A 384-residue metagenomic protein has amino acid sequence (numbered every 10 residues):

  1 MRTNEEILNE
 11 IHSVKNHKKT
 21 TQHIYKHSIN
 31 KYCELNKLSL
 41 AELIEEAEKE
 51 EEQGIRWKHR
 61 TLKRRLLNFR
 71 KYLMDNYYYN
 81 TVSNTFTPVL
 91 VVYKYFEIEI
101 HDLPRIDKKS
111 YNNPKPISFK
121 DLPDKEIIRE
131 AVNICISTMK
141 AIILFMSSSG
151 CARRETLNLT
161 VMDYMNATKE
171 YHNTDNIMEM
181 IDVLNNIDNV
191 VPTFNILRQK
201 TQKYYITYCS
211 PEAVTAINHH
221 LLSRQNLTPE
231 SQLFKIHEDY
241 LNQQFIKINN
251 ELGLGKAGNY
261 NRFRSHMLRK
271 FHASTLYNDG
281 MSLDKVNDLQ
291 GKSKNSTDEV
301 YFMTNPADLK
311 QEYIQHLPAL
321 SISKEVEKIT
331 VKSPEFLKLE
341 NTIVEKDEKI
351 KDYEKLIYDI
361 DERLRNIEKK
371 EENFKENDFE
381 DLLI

Functional and structural regions predicted by a protein language model:
E5-T20, K26-K115, Q225: N-terminal core-binding DNA-recognition domain of tyrosine recombinases/integrases
H59-R60, Y111-E130, T201-E212, L227-S231: DNA breakage-rejoining catalytic core of tyrosine-based enzymes
K125-L157, R269: Basic, Lys/Arg- and aromatic-enriched nucleic-acid-binding interface segment
L159-A216: Conserved tyrosine-mediated DNA breakage-rejoining catalytic core shared by Y-recombinases
R198-H219, T228-K247: C-terminal catalytic core of Y-nucleophile DNA break-rejoin enzymes
Q225-S231, Q243-D288, K292-N295: Short, basic (Lys/Arg/His-rich) helix/loop patches that form interaction surfaces in the mid-to-C-terminal regions
Q290-T330, E335-T342: Catalytic-site neighborhood detector that most strongly recognizes the C-terminal catalytic loop/helix of tyrosine
K328-L383: Amphipathic alpha-helical oligomerization/assembly segments
